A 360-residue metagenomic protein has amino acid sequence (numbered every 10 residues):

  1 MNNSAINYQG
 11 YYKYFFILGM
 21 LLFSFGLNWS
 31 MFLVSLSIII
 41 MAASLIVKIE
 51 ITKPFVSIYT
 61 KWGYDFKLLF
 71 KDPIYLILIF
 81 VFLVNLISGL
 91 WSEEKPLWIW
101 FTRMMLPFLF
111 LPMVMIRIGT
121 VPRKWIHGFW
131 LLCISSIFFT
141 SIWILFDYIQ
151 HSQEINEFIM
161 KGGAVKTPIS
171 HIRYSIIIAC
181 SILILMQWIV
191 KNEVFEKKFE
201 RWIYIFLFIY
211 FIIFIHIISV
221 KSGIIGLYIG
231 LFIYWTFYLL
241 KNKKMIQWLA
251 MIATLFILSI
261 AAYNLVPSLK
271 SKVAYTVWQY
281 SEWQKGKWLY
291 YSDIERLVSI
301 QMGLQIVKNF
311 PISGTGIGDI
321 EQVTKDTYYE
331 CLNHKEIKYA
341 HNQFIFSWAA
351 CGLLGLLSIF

Functional and structural regions predicted by a protein language model:
M1-L90, R117-H127, L131, W188-W202 (+1 more regions): Transmembrane signal-anchor hairpin modules in multi-pass inner-membrane enzymes, especially those that act on
N28-L36, W100-M104, V165-S181, S222 (+1 more regions): Membrane-interface micro-motifs in multi-pass membrane enzymes
I40-S44, F108-V114, S175-W188: Hydrophobic cores of alpha-helical transmembrane segments in multi-pass inner/ER membrane proteins, independent
Y75-V81, K95-I118, H127-I137, S141 (+1 more regions): Aromatic-anchored transmembrane helix interface
L86, I126-E157, I169-K241, S259-L265: Alpha-helical transmembrane segments of multi-pass inner-membrane proteins
I217, Y238-G286, Q301-N309, I317: A membrane-periplasm/extracellular boundary helix in multi-pass inner-membrane enzymes that assemble envelope glycans
F232, T236, A350-F360: Hydrophobic transmembrane alpha-helices and their immediate junctions
G286-Q301, Q305, N309-C351: Long extracytoplasmic/lumenal interhelical loops at the membrane interface of multi-pass membrane proteins
